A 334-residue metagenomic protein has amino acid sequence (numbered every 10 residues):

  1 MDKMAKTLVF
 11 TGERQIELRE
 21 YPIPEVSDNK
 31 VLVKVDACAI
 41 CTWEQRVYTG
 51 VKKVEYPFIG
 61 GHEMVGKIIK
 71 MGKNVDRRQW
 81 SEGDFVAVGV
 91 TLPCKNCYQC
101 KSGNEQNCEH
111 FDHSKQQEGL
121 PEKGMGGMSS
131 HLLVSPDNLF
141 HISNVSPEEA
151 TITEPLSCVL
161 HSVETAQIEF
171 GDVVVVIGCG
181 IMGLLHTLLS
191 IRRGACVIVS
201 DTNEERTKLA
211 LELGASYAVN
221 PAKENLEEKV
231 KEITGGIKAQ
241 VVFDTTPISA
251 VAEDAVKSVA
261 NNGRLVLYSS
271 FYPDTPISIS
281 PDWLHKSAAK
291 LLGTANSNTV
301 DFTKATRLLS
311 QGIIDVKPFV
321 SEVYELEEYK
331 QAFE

Functional and structural regions predicted by a protein language model:
D2-T7, E253-K257, T299-E334: C-terminal hydrophobic helical "lid"/dimerization subdomain of Rossmann-like NAD(P)H-dependent oxidoreductases
P24-C38, V51-K101, S143-V145: Glycine-rich beta-strand-centered segment in the early N-terminal region that forms part of a ligand/cofactor-binding
Q79-S81, I168, V259: Short, well-ordered loop/turn sites that connect or cap secondary structure elements
F85, V173, V241, G263-R264 (+1 more regions): Short glycine-centered segments of the SAM/dcSAM-binding site in methyltransferase folds
N96-I177: NAD(P)H dinucleotide-binding glycine-rich loop of Rossmann-like/cofactor-binding domains, especially the beta1-alpha1
N144-E224, E228: Mid-domain Rossmann-like dinucleotide-binding core that forms the NAD(H)/NADP(H) cofactor-binding site
I233-V241: A glycine-rich helix->loop->beta "capping" turn within Rossmann-like NAD(P)(H)-dependent oxidoreductase domains
S249-Q311: Glycine-rich phosphate-binding loop and adjacent beta-alpha segment of Rossmann(oid) nucleotide-cofactor-binding
